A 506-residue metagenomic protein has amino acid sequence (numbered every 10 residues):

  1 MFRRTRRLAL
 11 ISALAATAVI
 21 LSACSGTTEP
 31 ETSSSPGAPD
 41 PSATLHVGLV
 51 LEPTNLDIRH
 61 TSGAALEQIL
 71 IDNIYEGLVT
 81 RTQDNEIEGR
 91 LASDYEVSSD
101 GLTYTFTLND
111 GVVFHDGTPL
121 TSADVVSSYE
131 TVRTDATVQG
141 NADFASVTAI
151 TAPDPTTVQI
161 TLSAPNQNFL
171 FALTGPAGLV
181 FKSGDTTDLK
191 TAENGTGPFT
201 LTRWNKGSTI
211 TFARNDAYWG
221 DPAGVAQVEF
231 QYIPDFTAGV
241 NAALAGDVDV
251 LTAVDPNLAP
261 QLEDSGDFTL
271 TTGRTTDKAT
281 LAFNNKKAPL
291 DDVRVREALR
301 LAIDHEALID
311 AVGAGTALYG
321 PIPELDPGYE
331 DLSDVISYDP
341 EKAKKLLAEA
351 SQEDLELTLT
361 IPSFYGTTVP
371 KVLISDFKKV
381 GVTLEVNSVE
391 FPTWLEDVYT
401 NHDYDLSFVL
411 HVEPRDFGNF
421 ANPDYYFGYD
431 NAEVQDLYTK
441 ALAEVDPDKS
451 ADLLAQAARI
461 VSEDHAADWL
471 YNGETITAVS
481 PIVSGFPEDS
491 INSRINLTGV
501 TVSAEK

Functional and structural regions predicted by a protein language model:
V19, I303-P327, Y365-V372, L395-K506: Detector for C-terminal structural segments
G48-V97, E130, N194: N-terminal lobe/hinge region of extracytoplasmic solute-binding protein
S93-T137, P153, Q159, P289: Aromatic- and charge-enriched surface segment that lines or borders ligand/interaction sites
D100-T103, T107, N141-K182, R203: Surface-exposed binding/hinge segments that line and control ligand-binding clefts or catalytic entry sites
T121-S128, P155-T161, G197-P198, V225-Q227 (+4 more regions): Alpha-helical secondary-structure segments
F171-P222, Q227: Gly/Pro-rich hinge or "lid" segments in bacterial periplasmic/extracellular proteins
N215-Q261, T383: Ligand-site clamp/hinge motif
L301, G315-E349: Structural transition elements
